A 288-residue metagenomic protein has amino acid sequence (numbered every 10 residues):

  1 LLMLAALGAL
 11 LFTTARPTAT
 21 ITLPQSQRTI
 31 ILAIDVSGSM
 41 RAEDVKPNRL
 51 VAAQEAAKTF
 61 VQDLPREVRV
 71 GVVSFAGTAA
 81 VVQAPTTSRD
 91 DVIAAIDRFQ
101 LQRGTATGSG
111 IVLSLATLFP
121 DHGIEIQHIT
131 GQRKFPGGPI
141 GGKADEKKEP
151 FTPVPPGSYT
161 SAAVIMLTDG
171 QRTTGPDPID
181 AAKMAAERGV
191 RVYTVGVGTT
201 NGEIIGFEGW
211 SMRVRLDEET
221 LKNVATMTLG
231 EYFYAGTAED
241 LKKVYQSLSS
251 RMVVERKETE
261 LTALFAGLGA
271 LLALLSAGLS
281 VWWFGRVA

Functional and structural regions predicted by a protein language model:
L1-I31, V36-L64: An amphipathic, basic-hydrophobic helix/alpha-beta surface used to engage anionic, phosphate-rich ligands or surfaces
L1-Q25, S250-A288: C-terminal signal-anchor/stop-transfer transmembrane helix together with its immediate cytosolic, Lys/Arg-enriched
P24, R69-L101, I111-T130, I140 (+2 more regions): Short beta-strand-loop
Q25-I31, E55, P65-V70, A80 (+5 more regions): Extracytoplasmic
D35-S39, V45, F75-T78, T87-S88 (+5 more regions): Solvent-exposed coil/turn segments that connect beta secondary-structure elements in extracytoplasmic/periplasmic
G38, K58-R69, D97-L101, L115-G123 (+3 more regions): Sec-exported extracytoplasmic/periplasmic mature domains
L101, T105, S109, G123-A163 (+2 more regions): VWA/integrin I-like adhesion module and closely mimicked acidic/polar interface patches used
D217-A266: Non-cytosolic juxtamembrane linkers/loops that tether extracellular or periplasmic domains to nearby transmembrane
